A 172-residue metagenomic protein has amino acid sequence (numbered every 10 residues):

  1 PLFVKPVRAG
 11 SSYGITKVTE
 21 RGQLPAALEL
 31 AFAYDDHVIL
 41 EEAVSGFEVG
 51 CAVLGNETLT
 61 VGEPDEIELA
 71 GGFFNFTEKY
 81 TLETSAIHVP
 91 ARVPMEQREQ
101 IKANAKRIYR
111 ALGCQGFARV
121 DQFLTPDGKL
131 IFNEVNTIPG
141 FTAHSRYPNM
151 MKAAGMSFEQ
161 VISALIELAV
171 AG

Functional and structural regions predicted by a protein language model:
P1-S12, D36-S45: ATP-grasp fold ATP-binding core
A9, K79-T81, I138-G140: Short connector loops/turns at beta-strand edges and beta->alpha or beta->beta junctions
S11-G14, H88: A short acidic, helix-capping loop that chelates divalent metal ions and anchors anionic groups
K17-E20, A154: A structural signal for short, well-ordered beta-strand elements
T19-A103, L124, K129-I131: Phosphate-binding site of ATP-dependent enzymes
P94-G172: ATP-dependent carboxylate activation and anion-phosphoryl transfer catalytic cores that bind Mg-ATP to form
